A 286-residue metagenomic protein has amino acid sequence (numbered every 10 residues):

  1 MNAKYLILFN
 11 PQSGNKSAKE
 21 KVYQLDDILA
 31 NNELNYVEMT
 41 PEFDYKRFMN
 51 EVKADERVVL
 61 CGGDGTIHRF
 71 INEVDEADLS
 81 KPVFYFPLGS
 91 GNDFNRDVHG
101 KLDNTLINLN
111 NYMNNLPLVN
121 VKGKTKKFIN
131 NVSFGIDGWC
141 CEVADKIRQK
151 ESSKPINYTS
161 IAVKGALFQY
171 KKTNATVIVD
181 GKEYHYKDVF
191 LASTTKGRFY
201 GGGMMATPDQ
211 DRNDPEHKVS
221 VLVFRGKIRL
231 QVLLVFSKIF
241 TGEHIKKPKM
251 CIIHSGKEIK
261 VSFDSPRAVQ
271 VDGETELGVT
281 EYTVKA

Functional and structural regions predicted by a protein language model:
M1-C61, H68, N72-A77, H99 (+1 more regions): ATP/NTP phosphate-donor binding region
L8, V37, A77-F190: Catalytic core of DAGKc-family lipid kinases
P11, C61-G63, F86-L88, K196: Glycine-rich beta-strand-to-loop/alpha-helix junction loops that act as flexible
R69-F70, D93-F94, W139, Q270-V271: Phosphate- and divalent-cation-binding pockets in alpha/beta enzyme and binding domains that engage nucleotide-derived
T125-G135, W139, Y186, F190-T195 (+4 more regions): Short hydrophobic-aromatic micro-motifs
R148-Y158, G197, G202-L230: Gly/Ser/Thr-rich active-site loops/lids in small-molecule metabolic enzymes that frequently grip phosphoryl groups
K171-T173, D188, P215-V221, K257-I259: A generic structural signal for short beta-strands and their flanking turns/coil linkers
G181, N213, V223-A286: ATP/nucleoside-binding phosphotransfer catalytic cores, i.e., glycine-rich phosphate-binding loops
